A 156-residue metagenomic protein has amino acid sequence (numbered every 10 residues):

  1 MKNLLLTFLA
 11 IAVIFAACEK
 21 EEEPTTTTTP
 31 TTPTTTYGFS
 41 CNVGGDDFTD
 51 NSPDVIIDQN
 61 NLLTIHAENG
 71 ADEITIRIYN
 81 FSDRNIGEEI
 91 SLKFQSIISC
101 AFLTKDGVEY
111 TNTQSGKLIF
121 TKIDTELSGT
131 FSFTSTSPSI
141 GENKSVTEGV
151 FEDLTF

Functional and structural regions predicted by a protein language model:
M1-C18: Sec-dependent bacterial lipoprotein signal peptides
L5, E22, F48-T49: Generic extreme N-terminus detector
F15-G38: Bacterial Sec-dependent N-terminal signal peptides
E21, G87, I97, L103 (+2 more regions): Extracellular, surface-exposed passenger/stalk and repeat segments of large secreted bacterial proteins
F39-D124, T136-P138: Surface-exposed helix/loop patches within compact recognition domains
I119-F156: C-terminal or internal capping secondary-structure element at the end of a domain, subdomain, or sheet
